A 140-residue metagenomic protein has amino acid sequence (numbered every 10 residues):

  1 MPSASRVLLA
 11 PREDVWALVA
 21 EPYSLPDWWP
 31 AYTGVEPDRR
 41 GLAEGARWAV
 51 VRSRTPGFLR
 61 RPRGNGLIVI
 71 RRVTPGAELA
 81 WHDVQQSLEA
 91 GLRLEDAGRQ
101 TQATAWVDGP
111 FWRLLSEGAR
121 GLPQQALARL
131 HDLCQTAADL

Functional and structural regions predicted by a protein language model:
M1-E44: Hydrophobic ligand-binding cavity/cleft-lining segments
M1-S5, R47, N65, E78 (+2 more regions): Intrinsic-disorder/low-complexity, polar/charged segments enriched in Ser/Thr/Lys/Arg/Asp/Glu/Gln
L9-E13, R40-E44, R71-G76, R93-Q102: A short, structured loop/turn motif at beta-sheet edges
V15-V19, L25, V50-V51, I70 (+2 more regions): Hydrophobic pocket/interface hotspot
A20, N65, G121-Q125: A general alpha-helical scaffold signature found inside nucleotide-binding enzyme cores
W28, L59-R63, S116: Alpha-helix N-cap/helix-start motif
E36-Q85, L133-L140: Glycine-rich portal/gate segments that line the openings of hydrophobic small-molecule binding cavities
E78-T136, L140: Beta-strand/loop substructures that line and gate deep hydrophobic ligand-binding cavities in soluble
